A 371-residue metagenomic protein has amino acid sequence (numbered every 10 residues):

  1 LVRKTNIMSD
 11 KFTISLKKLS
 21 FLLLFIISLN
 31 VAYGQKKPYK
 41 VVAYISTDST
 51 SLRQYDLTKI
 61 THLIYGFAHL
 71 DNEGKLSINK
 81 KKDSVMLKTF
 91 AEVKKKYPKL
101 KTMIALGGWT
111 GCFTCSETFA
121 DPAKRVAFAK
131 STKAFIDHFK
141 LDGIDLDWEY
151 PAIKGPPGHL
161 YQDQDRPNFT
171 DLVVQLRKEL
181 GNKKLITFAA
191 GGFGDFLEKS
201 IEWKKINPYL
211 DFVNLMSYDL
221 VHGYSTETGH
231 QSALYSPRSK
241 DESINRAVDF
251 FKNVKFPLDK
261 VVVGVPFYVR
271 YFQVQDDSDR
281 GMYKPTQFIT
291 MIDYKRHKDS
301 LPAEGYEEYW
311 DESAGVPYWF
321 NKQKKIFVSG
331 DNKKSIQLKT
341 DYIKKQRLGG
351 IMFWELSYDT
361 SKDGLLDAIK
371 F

Functional and structural regions predicted by a protein language model:
L1-K36: Bacterial Sec-dependent N-terminal signal peptides
Q35-I136, T228, D277, L366: Glycan-recognition patch characteristic of GH18 chitinases/ENGases and related GlcNAc/peptidoglycan-binding proteins
K37-Y39, P98-T102, K140-D142, N182-K184 (+3 more regions): Short, well-ordered coil/turn segments that N-cap beta-strands
V42, N72-V85, P151-D299: Substrate-binding surface in catalytic domains of secreted glycosidases
Y55-Y65, K124-I144, W148, I201-L220: Structural recognition of alpha->loop->beta junctions
T58, K88, E92, V126 (+11 more regions): Solvent-exposed, polar/charged alpha-helical surfaces in well-ordered, non-transmembrane soluble domains, broadly
L63, I104, L146, V213 (+3 more regions): Conserved, mostly hydrophobic/aromatic
L106, V265-Y342, K362, F371: Glycan-binding loop/region signatures in secreted carbohydrate-active enzymes
